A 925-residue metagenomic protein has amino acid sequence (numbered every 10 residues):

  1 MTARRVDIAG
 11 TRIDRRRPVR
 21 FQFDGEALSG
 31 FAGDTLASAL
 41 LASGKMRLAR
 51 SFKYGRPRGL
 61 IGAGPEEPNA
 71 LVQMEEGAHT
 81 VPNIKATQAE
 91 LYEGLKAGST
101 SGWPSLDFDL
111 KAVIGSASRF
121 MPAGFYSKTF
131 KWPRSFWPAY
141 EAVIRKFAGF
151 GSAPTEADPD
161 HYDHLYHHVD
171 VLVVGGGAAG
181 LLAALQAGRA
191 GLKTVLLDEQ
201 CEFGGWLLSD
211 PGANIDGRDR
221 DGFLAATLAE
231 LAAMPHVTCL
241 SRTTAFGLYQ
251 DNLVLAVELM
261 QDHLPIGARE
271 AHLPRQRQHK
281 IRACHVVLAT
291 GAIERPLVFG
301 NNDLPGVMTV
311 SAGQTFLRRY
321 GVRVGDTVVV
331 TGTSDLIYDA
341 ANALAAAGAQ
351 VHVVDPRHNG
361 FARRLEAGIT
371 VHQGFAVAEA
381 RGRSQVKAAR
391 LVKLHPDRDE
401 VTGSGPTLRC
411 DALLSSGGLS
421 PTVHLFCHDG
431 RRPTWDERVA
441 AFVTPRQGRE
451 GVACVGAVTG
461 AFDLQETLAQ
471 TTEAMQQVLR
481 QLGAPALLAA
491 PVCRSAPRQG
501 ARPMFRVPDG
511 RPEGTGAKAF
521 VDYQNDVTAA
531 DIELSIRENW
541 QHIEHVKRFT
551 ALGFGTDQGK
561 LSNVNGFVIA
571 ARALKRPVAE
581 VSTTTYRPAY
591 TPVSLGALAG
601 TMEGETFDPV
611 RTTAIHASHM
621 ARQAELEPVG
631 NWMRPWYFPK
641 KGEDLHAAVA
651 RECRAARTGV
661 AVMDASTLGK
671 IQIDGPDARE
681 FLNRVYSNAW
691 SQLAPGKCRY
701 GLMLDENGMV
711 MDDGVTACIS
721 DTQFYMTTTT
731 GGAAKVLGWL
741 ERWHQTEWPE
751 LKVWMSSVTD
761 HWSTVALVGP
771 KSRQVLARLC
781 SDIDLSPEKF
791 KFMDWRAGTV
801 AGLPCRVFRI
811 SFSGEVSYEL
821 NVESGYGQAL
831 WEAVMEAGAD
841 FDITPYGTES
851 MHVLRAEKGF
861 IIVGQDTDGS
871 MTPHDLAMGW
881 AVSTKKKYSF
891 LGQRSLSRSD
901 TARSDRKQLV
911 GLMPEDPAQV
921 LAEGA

Functional and structural regions predicted by a protein language model:
T2-V610: Residues forming the flavin
S38-L48, I671, P676-L693, Q774 (+1 more regions): A short, contiguous, amphipathic alpha-helix enriched in charged residues
A292, W540, A650-S666, V710-Q723 (+2 more regions): Residues forming anionic-ligand binding surfaces in small-molecule and nucleic-acid pockets of primarily soluble enzymes
N565, R572-L704, M709: Acidic, proline/glycine-enriched N-terminal capping motif
H616, M620-A621, R634, S720-T722 (+1 more regions): Conserved, structured C-terminal
Q692-T722, T727-W743: Well-ordered mid-protein domain cores that form the structural environment of catalytic cofactors
